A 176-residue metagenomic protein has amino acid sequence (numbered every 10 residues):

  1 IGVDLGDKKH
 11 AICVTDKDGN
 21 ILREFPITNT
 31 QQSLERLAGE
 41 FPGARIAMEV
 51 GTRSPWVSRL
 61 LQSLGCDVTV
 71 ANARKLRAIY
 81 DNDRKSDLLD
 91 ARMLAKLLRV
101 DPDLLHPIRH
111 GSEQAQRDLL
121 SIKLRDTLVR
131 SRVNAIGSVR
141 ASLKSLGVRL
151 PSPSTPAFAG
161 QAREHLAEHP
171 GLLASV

Functional and structural regions predicted by a protein language model:
I1-V176: A detector of single, family-specific signature residues that are central to catalytic or substrate-handling motifs
